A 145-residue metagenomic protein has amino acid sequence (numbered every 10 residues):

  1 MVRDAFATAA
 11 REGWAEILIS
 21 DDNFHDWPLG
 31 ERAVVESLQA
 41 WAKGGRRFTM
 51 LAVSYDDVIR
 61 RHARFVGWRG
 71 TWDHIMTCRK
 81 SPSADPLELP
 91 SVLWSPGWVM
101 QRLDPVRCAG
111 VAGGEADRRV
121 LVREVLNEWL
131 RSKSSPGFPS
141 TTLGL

Functional and structural regions predicted by a protein language model:
M1-L18, D22-L145: PLD/PLD-like phosphodiesterase catalytic module centered on the HKD motif
